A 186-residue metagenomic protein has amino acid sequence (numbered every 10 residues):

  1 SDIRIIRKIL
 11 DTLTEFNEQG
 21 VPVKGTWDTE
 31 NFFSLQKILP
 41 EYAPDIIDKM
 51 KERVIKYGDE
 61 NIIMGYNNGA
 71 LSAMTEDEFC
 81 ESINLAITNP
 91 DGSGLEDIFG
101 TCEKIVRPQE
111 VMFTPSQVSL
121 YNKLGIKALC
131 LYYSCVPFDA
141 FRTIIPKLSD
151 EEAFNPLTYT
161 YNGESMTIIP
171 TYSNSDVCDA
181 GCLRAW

Functional and structural regions predicted by a protein language model:
S1-K56, T114, L129, S134: Active-site beta->alpha N-cap acidic-glycine motif
Q19-G25, Y57-E60, G100-E103, L124-K127 (+1 more regions): Loop/turn elements at helix/coil->beta-strand transitions in domains of secreted/extracellular proteins
F32-S34, N67-S72, C135, D176: A short, flexible beta-alpha/helix-coil linker loop
K37, D59-D77: Substrate-binding cleft and catalytic face of glycoside hydrolase catalytic domains, especially the flexible beta-alpha
M64, V106, I169: Conserved, mostly hydrophobic/aromatic
G69-L95, Y161-W186: Alpha-helical scaffold elements lining the catalytic groove of polysaccharide deacetylases
D77-K123: A conserved hydrophobic secondary-structure block that centers on an alpha-helix together with its immediately flanking
E110-W186: Active-site-adjacent pocket scaffolds in enzyme catalytic domains
